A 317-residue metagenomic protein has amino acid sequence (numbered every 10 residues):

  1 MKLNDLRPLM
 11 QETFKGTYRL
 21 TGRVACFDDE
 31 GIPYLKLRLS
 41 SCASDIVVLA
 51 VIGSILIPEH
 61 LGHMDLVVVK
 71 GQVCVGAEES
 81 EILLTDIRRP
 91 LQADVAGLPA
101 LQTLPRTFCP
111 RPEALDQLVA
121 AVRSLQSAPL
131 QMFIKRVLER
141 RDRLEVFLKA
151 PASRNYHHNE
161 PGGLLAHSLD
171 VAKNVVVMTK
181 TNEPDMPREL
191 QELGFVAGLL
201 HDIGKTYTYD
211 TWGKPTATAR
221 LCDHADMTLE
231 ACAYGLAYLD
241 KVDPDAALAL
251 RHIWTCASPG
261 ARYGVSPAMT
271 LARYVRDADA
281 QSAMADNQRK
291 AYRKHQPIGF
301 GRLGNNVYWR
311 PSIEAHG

Functional and structural regions predicted by a protein language model:
M1-T17: OB-fold nucleic-acid-binding modules
T13-F14, G53-K70: Short nucleic-acid-contacting surface segments enriched for D/E, G, S/T with interspersed K/R
R23-D28, E78: Short, conserved beta-turn/loop elements at beta-strand boundaries and strand-helix junctions
D28-A50: OB-fold (S1/OB) nucleic-acid-binding surfaces
C42-E59, C74: A beta-strand/beta-hairpin structural motif
Q72-R106: OB-fold/S1-family single-stranded nucleic acid-binding modules
G97-A219: Acidic/His-rich, divalent-metal-binding segments that scaffold phosphate/diphosphate chemistry
N155-E160, N174-K294: Divalent metal-dependent catalytic cores for phosphoryl transfer on phosphate-bearing substrates
